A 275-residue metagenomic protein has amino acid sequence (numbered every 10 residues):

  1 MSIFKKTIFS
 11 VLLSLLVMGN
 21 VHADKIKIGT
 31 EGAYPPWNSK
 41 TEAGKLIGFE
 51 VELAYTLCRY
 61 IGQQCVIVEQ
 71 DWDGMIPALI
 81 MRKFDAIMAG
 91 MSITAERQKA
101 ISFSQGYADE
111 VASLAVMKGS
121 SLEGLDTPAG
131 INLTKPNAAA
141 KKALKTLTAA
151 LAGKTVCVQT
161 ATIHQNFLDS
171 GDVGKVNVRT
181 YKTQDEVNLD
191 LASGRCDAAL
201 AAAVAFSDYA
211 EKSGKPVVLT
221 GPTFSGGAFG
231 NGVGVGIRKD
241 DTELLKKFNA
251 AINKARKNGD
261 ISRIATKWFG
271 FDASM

Functional and structural regions predicted by a protein language model:
S10-M18: Bacterial N-terminal signal peptides
A23-I93, K99, N258: Extracytoplasmic small-molecule ligand-binding "clamshell" domains of the periplasmic binding protein/Venus flytrap
G32, D109-S113, A203-A250, F271-M275: Periplasmic-binding protein-like
V51, V66-P77, K141-L144, V178-S193 (+1 more regions): Short helix-initiation/N-cap motifs at beta->coil->alpha
Y55-E69, A150-G153, S170-T183, R195: A local structural motif
G74-P77, G90-A100, N166-D172, D185 (+3 more regions): A ligand-binding cleft/hinge motif common to bilobed small-molecule-binding domains
S92, K99, F103-V156, A161-H164: A conserved helix-loop-strand patch within extracytoplasmic ligand-binding domains of the periplasmic binding
I252-W268: Periplasmic-binding protein-like
